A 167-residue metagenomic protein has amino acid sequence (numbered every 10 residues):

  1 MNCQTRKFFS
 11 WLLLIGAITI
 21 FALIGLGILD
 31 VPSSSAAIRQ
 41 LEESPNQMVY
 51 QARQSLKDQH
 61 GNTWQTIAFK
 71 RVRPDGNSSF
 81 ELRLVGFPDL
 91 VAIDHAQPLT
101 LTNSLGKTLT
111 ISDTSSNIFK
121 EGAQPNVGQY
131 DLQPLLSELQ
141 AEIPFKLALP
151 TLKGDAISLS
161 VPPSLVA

Functional and structural regions predicted by a protein language model:
C3-T19: Bacterial N-terminal signal peptides that target proteins for export
I20-P32: C-terminal segment of classical bacterial N-terminal signal peptides
S33-R39: Boundary at the C-terminal end of the N-terminal hydrophobic targeting segment
R39-P74: Low-complexity, acidic Ser/Thr/Pro/Gly-rich terminal tails and inter-domain linkers that flank the onset of structured
N62-L99: Short, surface-exposed binding/anchoring microloops in extracellular/periplasmic proteins
A92-P98, I111-S112, I157-S160: Short, hydrophobic/aromatic beta-strand segments
L105-G154: Short, solvent-exposed, Trp/other aromatic-anchored flexible loops in extracytoplasmic proteins
L159-A167: Short beta-strand elements
